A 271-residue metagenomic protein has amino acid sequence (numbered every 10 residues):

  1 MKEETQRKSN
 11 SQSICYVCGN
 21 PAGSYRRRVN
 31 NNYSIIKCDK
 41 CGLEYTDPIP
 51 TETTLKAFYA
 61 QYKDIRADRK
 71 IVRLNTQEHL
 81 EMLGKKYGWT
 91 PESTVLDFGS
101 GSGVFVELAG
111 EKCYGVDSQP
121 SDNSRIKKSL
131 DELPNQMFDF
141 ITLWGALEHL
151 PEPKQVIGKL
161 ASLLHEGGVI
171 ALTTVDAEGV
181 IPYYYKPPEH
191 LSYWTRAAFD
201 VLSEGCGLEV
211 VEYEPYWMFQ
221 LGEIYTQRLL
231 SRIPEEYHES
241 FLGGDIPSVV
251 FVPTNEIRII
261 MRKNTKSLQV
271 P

Functional and structural regions predicted by a protein language model:
M1-Q136, F140-W144, P153-G158, P215-M218 (+2 more regions): Conserved N-terminal segment of class I S-adenosyl-L-methionine
V17-G23, R196-E214, L229-E239, K266: A SAM-dependent methyltransferase catalytic signature shared across enzymes that methylate proteins
C113, I170-L172: Hydrophobic/aromatic residues located in beta-strands of well-ordered beta-sheets within soluble catalytic
K128-S129, Y185-P188, Y225-L230: Short low-complexity, flexible loop/linker segments enriched in glycine and/or proline with clustered acidic
H149: Phosphate-binding active sites in nucleotide-utilizing proteins
K154-V169: A short glycine-rich, Lys/Arg-flanked "PGG" loop and its adjoining helix->strand segment in the class I
L172-S192, R196-L202, M218: Short, glycine-/aromatic-enriched active-site segment of Class I SAM-dependent methyltransferases
H238-P247: Low-complexity, intrinsically disordered Gly/Pro/Thr-rich segments
